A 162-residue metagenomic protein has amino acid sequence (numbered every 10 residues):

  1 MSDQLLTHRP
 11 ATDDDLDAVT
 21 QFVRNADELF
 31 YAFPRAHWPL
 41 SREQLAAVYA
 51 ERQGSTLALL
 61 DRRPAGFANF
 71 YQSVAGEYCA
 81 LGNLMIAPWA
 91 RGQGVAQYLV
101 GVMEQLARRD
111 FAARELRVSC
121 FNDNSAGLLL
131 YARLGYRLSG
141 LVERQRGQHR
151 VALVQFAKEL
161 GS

Functional and structural regions predicted by a protein language model:
D3-L6, P10-R91, V100-L106, D110 (+1 more regions): Acetyl-CoA-dependent GNAT
R42, E77, G127, R150-V151: Short Asp/Glu-rich motifs
A80, R108, A126, Q148-H149: Short secondary-structure boundary/hinge segments and terminal tails
G94: Glycine-rich phosphate-binding loop
Q97: Residues forming the Rossmann-fold NAD(P)(H) cofactor-binding site
A113-R117, F121-S125, R133-R137, L141-S162: C-terminal "cap" of GNAT-fold acetyltransferases
